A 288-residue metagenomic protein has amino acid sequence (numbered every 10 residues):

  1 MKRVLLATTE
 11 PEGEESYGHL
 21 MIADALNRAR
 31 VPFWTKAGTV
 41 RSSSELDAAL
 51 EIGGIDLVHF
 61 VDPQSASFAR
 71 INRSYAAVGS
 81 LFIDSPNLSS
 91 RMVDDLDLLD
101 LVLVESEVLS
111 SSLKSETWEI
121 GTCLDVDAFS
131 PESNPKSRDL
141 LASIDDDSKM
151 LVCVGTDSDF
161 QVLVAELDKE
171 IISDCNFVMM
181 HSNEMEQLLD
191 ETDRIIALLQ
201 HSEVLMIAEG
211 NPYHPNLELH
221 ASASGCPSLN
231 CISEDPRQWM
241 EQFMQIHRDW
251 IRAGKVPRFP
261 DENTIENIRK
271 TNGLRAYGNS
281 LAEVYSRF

Functional and structural regions predicted by a protein language model:
M1-I55: N-terminal pre-catalytic "stem/leader" segment of glycosyltransferase-like enzymes
E14, Q238, D249-S286: A charged, aromatic-enriched C-terminal amphipathic alpha-helix characteristic of glycosyltransferases across folds
F60-S65, L81: Short His-centered aromatic/hydrophobic patch
G79, L88-D100, S111, L198-L199: A conserved, positively charged/aromatic
V108, C123: Carbohydrate-associated surface elements
S130-I144: A short helix/loop element that forms part of the nucleotide-sugar donor recognition site in Leloir-type
L140-V164: Conserved donor-binding/catalytic core segment of Leloir-type glycosyltransferases
I196-Y213, C226-L229: Acidic donor-binding loop of glycosyltransferase active sites
